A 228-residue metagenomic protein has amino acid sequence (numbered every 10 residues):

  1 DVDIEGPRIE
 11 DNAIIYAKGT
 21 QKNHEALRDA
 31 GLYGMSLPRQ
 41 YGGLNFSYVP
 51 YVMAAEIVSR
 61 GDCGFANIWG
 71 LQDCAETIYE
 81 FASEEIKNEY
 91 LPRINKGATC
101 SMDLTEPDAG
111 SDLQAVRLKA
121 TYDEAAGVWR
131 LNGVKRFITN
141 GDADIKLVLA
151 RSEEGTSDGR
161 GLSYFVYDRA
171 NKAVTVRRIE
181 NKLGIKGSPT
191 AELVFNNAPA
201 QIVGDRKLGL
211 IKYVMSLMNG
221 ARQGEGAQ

Functional and structural regions predicted by a protein language model:
D1-W69, E85, E89: Amphipathic, small/basic residue-rich leader segments at the start of a protein or domain
D3-E10, Y33-Q40, A55-G61, G70-E76 (+5 more regions): Glycine- and acidic
D3-R8, A82, N88-L118: Internal maturation/activation junctions in enzymes
D11-E25, L32-L37, D103-A125, R130 (+2 more regions): Flexible, glycine/threonine-enriched loop-and-boundary segments that flank and lead into catalytic domains of large
A66-E85, G110: N-terminal glycine-rich flavin-associated loop
D108-S111, F137-N140, T156, K182-P189: Short Gly/Pro-enriched turn/cap motifs at secondary-structure boundaries
V128-V174: A short core secondary-structure module
A170-R177, K182, P189-G224: A glycine-rich, basic-preceded beta-loop-alpha segment at the flavin cofactor/substrate interface of flavin-utilizing
